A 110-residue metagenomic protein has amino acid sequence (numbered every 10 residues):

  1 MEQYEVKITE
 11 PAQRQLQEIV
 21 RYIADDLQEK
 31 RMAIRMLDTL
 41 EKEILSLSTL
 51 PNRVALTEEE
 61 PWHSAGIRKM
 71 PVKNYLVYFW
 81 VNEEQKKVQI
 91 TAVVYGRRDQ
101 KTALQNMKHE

Functional and structural regions predicted by a protein language model:
M1-H63, H109-E110: Basic, Lys/Arg-enriched alpha-helical interface segments
P11, E29, S48, K69 (+2 more regions): Residue-level detector of solvent-exposed, low-hydrophobicity positions
D38, L56, P71, Q100-K101: Sequence-pattern detector for short linear motifs and compositional/periodic biases rather than a specific fold
L50-E84: Basic/aromatic recognition patch in beta-strand/loop cores that engages polyanionic ligands
V72-L76, W80-E110: Enriched for short, Lys/Arg-rich terminal
